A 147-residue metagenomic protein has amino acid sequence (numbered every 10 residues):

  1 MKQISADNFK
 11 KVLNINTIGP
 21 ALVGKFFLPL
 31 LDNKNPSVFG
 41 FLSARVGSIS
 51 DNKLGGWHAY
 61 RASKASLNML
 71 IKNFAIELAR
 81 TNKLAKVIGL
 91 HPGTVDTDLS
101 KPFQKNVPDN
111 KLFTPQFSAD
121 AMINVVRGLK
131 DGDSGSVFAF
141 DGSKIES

Functional and structural regions predicted by a protein language model:
M1-I18, L28, D32-T81: Catalytic loop of short-chain dehydrogenase/reductase
G19-G24, M122: Conserved internal alpha-helix within the Rossmann fold of NAD(P)-dependent oxidoreductases
G24, I71, A119: Short-chain dehydrogenase/reductase
R45-G47, G93-T97: Short connector loops/turns at beta-strand edges and beta->alpha or beta->beta junctions
N68, L78-V95, D133-V137: Conserved Rossmann-fold SDR core element
G89, T97, K101-S147: C-terminal helical subdomain
